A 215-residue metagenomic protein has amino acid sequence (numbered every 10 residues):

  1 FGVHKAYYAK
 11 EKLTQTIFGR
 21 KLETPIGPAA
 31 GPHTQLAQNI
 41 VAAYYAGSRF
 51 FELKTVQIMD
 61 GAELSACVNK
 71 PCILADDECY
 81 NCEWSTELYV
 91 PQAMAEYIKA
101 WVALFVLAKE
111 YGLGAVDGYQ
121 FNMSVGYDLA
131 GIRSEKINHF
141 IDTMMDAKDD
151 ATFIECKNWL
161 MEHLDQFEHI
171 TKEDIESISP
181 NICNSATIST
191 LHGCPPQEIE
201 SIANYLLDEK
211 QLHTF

Functional and structural regions predicted by a protein language model:
F1-H4, A9, T14, A30-T214: Active-site entrance/lid segments in N-terminal catalytic domains of soluble metabolic enzymes
I17-F18: N-terminal alpha-helical transmembrane segments of multi-pass membrane transport and channel/translocase proteins
P25-I26: Conserved N-terminal structural segment that caps and organizes enzyme catalytic cores in eukaryotes
